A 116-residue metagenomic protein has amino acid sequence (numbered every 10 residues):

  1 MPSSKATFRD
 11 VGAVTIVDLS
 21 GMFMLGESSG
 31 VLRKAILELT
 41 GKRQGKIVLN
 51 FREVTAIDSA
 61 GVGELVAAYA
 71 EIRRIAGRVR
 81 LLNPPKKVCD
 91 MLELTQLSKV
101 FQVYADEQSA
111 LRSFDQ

Functional and structural regions predicted by a protein language model:
S4-K34: STAS-typified acidic loop motif
F23-F101: Amphipathic alpha-helical interaction surfaces in cytosolic regulatory modules
K86, Q108-S109: Acidic phosphotransfer microenvironment of two-component signaling modules
Q102-D106: Short acidic-hydrophobic, aromatic-tinged amphipathic segments that line or gate anion-handling sites
S113-Q116: A short, charged, amphipathic alpha-helix used as a generic interaction element across diverse proteins
